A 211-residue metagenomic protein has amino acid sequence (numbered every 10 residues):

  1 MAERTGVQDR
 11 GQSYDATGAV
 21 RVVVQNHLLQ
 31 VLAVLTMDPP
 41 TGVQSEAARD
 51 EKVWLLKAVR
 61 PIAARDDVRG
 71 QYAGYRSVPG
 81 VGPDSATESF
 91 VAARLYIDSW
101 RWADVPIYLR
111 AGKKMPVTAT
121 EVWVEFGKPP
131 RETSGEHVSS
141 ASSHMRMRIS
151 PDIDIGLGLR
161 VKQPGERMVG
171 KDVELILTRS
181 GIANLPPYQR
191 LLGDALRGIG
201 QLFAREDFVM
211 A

Functional and structural regions predicted by a protein language model:
M1-A211: Secretory/organelle targeting and membrane-embedding segments
